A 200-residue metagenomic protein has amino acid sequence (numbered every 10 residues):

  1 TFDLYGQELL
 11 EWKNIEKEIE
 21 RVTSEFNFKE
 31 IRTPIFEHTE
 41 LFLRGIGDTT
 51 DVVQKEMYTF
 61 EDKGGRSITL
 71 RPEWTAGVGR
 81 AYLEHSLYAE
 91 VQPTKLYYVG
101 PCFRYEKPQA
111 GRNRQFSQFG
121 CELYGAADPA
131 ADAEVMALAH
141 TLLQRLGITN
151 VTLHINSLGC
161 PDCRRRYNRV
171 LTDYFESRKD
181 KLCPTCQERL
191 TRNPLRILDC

Functional and structural regions predicted by a protein language model:
T1-C200: TRNA-recognition modules of translation machinery and tRNA-sensing kinases, especially anticodon-binding
